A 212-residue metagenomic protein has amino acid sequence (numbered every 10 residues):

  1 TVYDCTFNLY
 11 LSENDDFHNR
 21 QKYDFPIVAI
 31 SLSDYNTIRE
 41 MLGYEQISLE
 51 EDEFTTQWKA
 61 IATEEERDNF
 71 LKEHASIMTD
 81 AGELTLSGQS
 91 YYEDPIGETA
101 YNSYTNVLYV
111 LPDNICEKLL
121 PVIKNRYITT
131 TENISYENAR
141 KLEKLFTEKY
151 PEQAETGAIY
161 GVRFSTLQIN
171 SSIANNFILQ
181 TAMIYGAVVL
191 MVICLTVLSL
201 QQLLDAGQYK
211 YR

Functional and structural regions predicted by a protein language model:
T1-V192: Basic-flanked hydrophobic alpha-helices used for secretion and membrane insertion
L142, Y211-R212: Generic structural signal for hydrophobic residues
L190-Y211: A hydrophobic alpha-helix feature that marks transmembrane segments and, especially, their cytosolic C-terminal ends
